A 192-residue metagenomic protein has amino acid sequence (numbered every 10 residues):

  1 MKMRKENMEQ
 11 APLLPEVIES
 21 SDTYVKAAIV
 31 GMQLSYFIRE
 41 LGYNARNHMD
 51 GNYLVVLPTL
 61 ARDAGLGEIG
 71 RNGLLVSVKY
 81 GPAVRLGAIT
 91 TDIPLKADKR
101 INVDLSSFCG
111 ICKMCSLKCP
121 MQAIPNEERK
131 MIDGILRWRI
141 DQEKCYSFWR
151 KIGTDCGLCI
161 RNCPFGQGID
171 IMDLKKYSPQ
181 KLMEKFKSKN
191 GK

Functional and structural regions predicted by a protein language model:
M1-L158, N162-M183: Catalytic cores of enzyme domains
